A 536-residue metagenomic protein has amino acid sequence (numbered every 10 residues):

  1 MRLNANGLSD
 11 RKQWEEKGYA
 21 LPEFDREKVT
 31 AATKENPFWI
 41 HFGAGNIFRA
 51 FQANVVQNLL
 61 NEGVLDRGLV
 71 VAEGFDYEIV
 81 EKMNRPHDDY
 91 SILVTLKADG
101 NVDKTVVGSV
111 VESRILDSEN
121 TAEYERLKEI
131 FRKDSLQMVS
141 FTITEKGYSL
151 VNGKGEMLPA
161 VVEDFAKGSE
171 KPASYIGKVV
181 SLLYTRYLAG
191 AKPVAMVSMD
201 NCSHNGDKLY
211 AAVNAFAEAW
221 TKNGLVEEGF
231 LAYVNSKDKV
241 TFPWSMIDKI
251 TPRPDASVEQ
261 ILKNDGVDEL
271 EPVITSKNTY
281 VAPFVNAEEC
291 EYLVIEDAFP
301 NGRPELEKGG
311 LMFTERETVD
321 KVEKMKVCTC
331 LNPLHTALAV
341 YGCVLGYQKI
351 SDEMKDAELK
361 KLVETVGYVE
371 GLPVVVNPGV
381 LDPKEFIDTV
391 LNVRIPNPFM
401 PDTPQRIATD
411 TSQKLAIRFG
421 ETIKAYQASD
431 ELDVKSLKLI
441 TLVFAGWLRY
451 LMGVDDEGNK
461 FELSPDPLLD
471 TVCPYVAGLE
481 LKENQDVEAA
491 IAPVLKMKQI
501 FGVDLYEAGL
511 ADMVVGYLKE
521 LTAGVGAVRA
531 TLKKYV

Functional and structural regions predicted by a protein language model:
M1-F42, N46-V536: Substrate/ligand-engaging "lid" and interaction regions
